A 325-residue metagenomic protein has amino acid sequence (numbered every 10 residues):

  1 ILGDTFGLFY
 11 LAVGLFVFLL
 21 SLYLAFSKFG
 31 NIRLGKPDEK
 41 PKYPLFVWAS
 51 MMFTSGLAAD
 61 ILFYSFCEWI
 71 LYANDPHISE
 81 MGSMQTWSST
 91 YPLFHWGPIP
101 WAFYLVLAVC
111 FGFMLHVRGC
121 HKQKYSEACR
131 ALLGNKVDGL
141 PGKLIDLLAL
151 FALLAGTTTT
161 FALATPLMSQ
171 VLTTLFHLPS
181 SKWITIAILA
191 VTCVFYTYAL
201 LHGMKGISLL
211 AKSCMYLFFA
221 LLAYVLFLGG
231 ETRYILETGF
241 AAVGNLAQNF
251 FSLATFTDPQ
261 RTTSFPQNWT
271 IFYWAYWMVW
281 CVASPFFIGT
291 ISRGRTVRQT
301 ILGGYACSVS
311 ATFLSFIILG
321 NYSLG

Functional and structural regions predicted by a protein language model:
I1-G3, L24-K40, S89-W96, C110-H121 (+5 more regions): Membrane-water interface regions at transmembrane-helix termini and the short interhelical loops of multi-pass membrane
I1-M84: N-terminal alpha-helical transmembrane segments of multi-pass membrane transport and channel/translocase proteins
L2-F6, K36-T54, W87-I99, Q123-A155 (+2 more regions): Transmembrane-helix boundary/entry motifs in multi-pass membrane transporters
A12-L19, F176-L201, A220, W274-F286: Transmembrane alpha-helical segments of multi-pass small-molecule transport proteins
V13, I145-A149, L153, T159 (+3 more regions): Membrane-interface loop-to-helix entry segments
L15-N31, D60, C67, T158-T174 (+3 more regions): Hydrophobic alpha-helical segments and their helix-loop junctions in multi-pass secondary transporters
F46-E68, I99-H116, L150-F161, I184 (+2 more regions): Hydrophobic, membrane-embedded alpha-helices of multi-pass small-molecule transporters
K124-L140, Y198-F218, I235, F272 (+1 more regions): Hydrophobic, small-residue-rich membrane helices and short re-entrant helix-turn-helix hairpins that build
